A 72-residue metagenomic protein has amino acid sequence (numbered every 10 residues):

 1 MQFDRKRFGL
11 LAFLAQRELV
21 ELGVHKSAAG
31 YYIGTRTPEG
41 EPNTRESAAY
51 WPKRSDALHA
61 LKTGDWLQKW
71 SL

Functional and structural regions predicted by a protein language model:
M1-G34, E39-G40, L67-Q68, L72: Short N-terminal "domain-start" leader segments that mark the transition from disordered tails or signal peptides into
G40-R54: A short, exposed loop/beta-hairpin motif centered on an aromatic-Gly-Thr core
R54-L72: Charged low-complexity stretches with an acidic bias
